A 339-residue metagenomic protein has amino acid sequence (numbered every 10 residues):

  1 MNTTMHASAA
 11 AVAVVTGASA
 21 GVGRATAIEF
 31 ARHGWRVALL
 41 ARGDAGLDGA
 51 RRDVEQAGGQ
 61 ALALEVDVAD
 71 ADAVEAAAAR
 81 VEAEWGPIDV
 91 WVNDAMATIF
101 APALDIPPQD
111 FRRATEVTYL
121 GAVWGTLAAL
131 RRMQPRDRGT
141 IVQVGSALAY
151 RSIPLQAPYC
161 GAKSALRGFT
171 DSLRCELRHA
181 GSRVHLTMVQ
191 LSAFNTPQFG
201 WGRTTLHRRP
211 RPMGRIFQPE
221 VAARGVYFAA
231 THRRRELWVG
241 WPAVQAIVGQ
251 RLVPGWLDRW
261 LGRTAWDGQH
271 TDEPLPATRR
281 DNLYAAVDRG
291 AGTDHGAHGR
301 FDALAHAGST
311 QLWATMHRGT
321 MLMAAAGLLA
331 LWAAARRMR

Functional and structural regions predicted by a protein language model:
S19-A20: Conserved glycine-rich cofactor-binding loop
W35-G49: Conserved glycine-rich Rossmann-like NAD(P)H-binding loop of the short-chain dehydrogenase/reductase
V66-A76, P108: The beta1-alpha1 cofactor-binding region of Rossmann-like NAD(H)/NADP(H)-dependent oxidoreductases
P102-A103, P107-R112: Substrate-binding pocket helix/loop in short-chain dehydrogenase/reductase
T126, A162: Active-site helix of classical SDR
S146: Residue(s) in the substrate-gating loop at a strand-loop-helix junction that position the organic substrate next
H179-E273: SDR active-site lid
